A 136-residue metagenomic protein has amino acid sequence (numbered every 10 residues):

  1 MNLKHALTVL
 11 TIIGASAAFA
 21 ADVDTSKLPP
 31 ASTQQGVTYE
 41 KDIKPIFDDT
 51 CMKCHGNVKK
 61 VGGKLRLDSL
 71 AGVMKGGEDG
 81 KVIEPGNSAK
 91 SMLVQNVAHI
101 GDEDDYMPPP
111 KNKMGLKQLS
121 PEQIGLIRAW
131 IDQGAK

Functional and structural regions predicted by a protein language model:
M1-L7: Bacterial N-terminal signal peptides that target proteins for export
T8-V9, Y39: Generic short amphipathic/hydrophobic targeting helices enriched at N-termini, encompassing Sec-type signal peptides
T11-F19: Hydrophobic h-region of N-terminal signal peptides that target proteins for export in Gram-negative bacteria
F19-K136: Aromatic- and Gly/Pro-enriched helix-to-coil junctions and flexible linker segments
